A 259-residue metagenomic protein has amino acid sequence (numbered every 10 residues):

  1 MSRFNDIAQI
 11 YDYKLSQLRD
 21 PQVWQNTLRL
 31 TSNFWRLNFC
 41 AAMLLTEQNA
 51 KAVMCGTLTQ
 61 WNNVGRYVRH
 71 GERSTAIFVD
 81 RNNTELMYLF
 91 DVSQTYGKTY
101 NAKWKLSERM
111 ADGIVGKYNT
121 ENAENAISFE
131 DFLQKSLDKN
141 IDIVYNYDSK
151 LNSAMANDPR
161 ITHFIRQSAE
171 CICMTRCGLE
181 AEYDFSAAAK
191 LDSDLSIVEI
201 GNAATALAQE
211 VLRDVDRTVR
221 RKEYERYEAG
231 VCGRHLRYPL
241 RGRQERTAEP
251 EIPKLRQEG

Functional and structural regions predicted by a protein language model:
M1-L240, K254-L255: N-terminal accessory/interface modules of nucleic-acid-binding and processing proteins
R241, R246, I252-G259: Non-Sec secretion/translocation targeting segments of pathogen effectors
